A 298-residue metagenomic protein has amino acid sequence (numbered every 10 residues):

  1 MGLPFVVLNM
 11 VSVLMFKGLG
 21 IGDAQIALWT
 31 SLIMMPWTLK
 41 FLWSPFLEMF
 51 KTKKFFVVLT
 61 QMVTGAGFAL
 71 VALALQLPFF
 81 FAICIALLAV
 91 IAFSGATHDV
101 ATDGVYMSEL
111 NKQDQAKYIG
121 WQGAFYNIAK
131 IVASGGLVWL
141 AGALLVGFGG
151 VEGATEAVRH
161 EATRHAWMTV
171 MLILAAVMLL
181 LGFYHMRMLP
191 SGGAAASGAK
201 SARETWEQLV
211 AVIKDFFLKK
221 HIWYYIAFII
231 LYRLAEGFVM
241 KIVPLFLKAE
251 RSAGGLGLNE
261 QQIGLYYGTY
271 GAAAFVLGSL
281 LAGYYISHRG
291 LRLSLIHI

Functional and structural regions predicted by a protein language model:
M1-W37, Y224-F228, Y232, E236-E250: Helix-loop boundary and gating motifs at the non-cytosolic
G22-L32, S252-A272: Loop-to-transmembrane helix entry
L39-T52, L277-L291: Helix-to-loop junctions at the C-terminal end of transmembrane segments in multipass secondary transporters
M62-F79: C-terminal ends and interior cores of transmembrane alpha-helices in multi-pass membrane transporters/permeases
G120-A141: Glycine-rich segments within core transmembrane alpha-helices of 12-TM secondary carriers
A176-A194: C-terminal membrane-cytosol helix-exit motif in multi-pass small-molecule transporters
G192-Y224: Juxtamembrane intracellular "pre-TM" segments in multi-pass secondary transporters
I296-I298: Conserved small/polar residues in nucleotide/adenosyl-binding loops
